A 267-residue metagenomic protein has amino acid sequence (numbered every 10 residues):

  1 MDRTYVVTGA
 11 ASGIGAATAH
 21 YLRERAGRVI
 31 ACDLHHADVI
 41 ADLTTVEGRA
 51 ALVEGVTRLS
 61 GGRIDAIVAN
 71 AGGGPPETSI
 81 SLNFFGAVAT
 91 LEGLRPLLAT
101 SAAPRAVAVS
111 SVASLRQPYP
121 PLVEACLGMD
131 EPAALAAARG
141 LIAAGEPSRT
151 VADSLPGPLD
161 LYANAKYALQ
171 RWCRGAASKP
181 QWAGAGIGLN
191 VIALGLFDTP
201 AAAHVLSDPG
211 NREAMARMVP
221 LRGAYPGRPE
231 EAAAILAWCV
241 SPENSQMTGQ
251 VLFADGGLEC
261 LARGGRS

Functional and structural regions predicted by a protein language model:
M1-I30: Canonical Rossmann dinucleotide-binding motif of NAD(H)/NADP(H)-dependent dehydrogenases/reductases, specifically
L34-R49: Rossmann-fold cofactor-recognition segment
V68, V107-V109, L189-I192, A202 (+2 more regions): Hydrophobic structural elements of the Rossmann-like NAD(P)H-binding subdomain that define the short-chain
G73-E77, A99-A183, L196-F197: Catalytic loop of short-chain dehydrogenase/reductase
A89, L161-Y162, Y167-Q170, V191 (+2 more regions): C-terminal helical subdomain
A103, A183, G188, M247-G249: Short, small/polar-rich loop/turn modules that mediate ligand/substrate recognition or access, typified
A193-H204, D208, E213: Short, flexible catalytic-loop segment of classical short-chain dehydrogenase/reductase
